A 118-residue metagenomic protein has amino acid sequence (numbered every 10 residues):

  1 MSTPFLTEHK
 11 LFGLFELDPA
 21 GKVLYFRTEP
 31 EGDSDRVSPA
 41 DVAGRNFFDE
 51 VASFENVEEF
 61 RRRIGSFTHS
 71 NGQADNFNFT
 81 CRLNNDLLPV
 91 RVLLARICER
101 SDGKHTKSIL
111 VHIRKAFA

Functional and structural regions predicted by a protein language model:
M1, F15-L17: Short, charge-rich amphipathic segments
T3-L6: PAS-family sensory domains
F12-F15, V23: Short hydrophobic secondary-structure edge segments in sensory/regulatory modules of signaling proteins
A20-A118: Sensory/regulatory domains in signal-transduction proteins
